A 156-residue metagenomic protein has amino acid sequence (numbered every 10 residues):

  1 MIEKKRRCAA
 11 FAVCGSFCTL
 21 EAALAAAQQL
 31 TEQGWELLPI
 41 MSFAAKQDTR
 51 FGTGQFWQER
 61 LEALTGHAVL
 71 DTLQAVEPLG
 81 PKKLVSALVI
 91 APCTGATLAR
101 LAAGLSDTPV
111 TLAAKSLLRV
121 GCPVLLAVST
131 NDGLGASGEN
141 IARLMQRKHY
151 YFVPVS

Functional and structural regions predicted by a protein language model:
M1-V124, S129-S156: A cross-family phosphate/adenosyl-ligand binding-site feature
